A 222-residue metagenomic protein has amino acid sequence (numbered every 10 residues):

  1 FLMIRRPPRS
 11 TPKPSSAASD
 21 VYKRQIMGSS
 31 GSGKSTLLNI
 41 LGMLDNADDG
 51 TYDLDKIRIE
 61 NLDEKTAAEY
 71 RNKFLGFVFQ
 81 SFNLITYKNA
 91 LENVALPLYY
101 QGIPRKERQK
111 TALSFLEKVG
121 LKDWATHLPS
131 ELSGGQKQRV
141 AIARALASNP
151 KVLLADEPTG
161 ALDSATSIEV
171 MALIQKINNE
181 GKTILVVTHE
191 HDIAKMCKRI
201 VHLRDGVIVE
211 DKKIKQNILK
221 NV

Functional and structural regions predicted by a protein language model:
F1-A18, Y22: Single conserved hydrophobic/aromatic residue that forms the stacking wall/gate of nucleotide- or nucleobase-binding
S16-L203: ABC family nucleotide-binding domain
V207-V222: Conserved beta-strand-loop-alpha-helix hinge in the C-terminal portion of ABC ATPase nucleotide-binding domains
